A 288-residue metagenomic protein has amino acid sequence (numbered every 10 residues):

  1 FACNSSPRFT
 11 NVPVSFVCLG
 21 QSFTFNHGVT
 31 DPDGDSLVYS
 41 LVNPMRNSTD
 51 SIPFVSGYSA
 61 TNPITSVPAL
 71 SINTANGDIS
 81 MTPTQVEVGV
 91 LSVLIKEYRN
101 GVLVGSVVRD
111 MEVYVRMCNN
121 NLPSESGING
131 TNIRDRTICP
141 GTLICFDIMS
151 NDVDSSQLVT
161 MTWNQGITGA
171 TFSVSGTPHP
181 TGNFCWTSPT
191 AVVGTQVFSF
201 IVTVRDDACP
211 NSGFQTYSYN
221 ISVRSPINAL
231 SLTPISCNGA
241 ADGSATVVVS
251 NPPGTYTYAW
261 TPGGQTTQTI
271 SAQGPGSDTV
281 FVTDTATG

Functional and structural regions predicted by a protein language model:
F1-G34, V102-V153, S212-T233: Extracellular interdomain linkers/hinges and stalk-like, low-complexity segments in secreted or single-pass
S22, V86-V90, L143, T181 (+3 more regions): Extracellular Ig-like/FN3 beta-sandwich strand-entry sites
F23, D31-M45, D154-W163, V249-A259: Solvent-exposed loop segments of extracellular immunoglobulin-like
M45-A69, T74-S80, G166-C185, Y258-Q273: Surface-exposed, flexible coil segments in extracellular/virion-facing regions
M81-Q85, P180, T187-V197, T267-D284: Solvent-exposed segments in extracellular or luminal domains encompassing
V88-R99, Q196-D207: A short beta-strand micro-motif common to beta-rich folds, especially ectodomain repeats
K96-V104, R205-S212, T283-G288: Short, solvent-exposed loop/turn segments at the edges of extracellular beta-sandwich modules
P123-S126, S222-G288: Proline- and Ser/Thr-rich low-complexity, intrinsically disordered segments
